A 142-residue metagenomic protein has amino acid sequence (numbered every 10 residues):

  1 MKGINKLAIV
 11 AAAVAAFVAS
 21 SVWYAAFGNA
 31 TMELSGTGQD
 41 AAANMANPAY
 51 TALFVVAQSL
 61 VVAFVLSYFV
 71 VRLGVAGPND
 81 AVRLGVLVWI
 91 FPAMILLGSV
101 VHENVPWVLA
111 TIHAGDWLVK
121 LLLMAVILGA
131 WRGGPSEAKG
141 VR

Functional and structural regions predicted by a protein language model:
M1-R142: Juxtamembrane/disordered regions of integral membrane proteins
